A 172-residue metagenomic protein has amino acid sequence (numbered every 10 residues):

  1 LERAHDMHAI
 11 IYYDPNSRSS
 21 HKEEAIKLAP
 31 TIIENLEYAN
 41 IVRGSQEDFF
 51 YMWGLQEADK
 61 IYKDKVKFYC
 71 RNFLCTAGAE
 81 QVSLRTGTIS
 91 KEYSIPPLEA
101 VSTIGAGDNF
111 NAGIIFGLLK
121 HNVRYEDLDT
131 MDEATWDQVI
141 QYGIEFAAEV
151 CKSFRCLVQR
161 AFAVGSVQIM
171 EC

Functional and structural regions predicted by a protein language model:
L1-K60, Q81: Conserved beta-alpha-beta core of the PfkB/ribokinase-like small-molecule kinase fold
E2-D6, Q56-C172: Conserved phosphate-binding/catalytic region of the ribokinase-like
